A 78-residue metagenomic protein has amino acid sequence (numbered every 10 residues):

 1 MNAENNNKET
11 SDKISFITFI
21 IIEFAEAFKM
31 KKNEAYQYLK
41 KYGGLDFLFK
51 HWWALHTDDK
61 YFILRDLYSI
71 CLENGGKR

Functional and structural regions predicted by a protein language model:
M1-N7, Y38, S69, G76: Intrinsically disordered, low-complexity and often Lys/Arg-enriched segments
N2-K29: N-terminal acidic leader/helix
F16, E34, I63-D66: Residue-level detector of well-ordered alpha-helical segments, enriched for hydrophobic/aromatic packing positions
F16-I20, D46, S69-I70: N-terminal, charged low-complexity regulatory/assembly segments
A25-A27, K31-D58: Amphipathic, hydrophobic secondary-structure cores in small proteins
W53-R78: Long, compositionally biased
